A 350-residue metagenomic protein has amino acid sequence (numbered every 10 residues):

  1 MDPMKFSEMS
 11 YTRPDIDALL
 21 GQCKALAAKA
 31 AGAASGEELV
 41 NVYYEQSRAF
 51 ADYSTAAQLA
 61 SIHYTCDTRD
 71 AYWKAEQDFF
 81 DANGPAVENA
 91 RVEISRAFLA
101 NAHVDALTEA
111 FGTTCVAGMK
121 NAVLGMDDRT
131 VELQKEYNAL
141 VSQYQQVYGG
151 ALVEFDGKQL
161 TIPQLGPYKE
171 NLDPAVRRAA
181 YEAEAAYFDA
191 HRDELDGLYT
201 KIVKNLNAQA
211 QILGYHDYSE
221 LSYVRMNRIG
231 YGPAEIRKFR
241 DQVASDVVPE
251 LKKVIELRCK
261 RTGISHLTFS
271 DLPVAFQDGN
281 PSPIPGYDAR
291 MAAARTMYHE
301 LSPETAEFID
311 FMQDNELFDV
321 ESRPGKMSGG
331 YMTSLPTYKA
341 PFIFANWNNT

Functional and structural regions predicted by a protein language model:
M1-P285, M291-T296: A well-structured
I162-A175, P285-T350: Active-site-adjacent "gating/activation" loops or surface patches in catalytic cores
